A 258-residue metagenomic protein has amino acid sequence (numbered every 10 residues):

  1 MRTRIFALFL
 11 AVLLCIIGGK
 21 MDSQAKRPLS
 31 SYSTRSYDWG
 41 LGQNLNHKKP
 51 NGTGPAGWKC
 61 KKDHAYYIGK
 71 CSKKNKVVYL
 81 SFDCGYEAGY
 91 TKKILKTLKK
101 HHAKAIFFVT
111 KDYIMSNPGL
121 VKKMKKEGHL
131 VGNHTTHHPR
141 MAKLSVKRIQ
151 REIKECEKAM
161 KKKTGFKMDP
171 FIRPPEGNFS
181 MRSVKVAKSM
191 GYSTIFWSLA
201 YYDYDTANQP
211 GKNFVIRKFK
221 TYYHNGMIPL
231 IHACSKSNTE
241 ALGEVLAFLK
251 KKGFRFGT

Functional and structural regions predicted by a protein language model:
R2-D22: Sec-dependent N-terminal signal peptides of Gram-positive bacterial secreted proteins and lipoproteins
G18-S81, Y86-K96, K100-H102, S116 (+2 more regions): N-terminal pre-catalytic segment of deacetylase/amide-hydrolase enzymes
M21, S116, F179, S237-A241: Short phosphate-engaging motifs
K76-V78, A88-Y90, K99-N213, R217-I231: Metal-dependent polysaccharide deacetylase catalytic core of the NodB/CE4 family, i.e., the active-site-bearing domain
K93-L95, V184-K185, L242-G243: Short amphipathic alpha-helical segments
Y223-T258: Catalytic grooves of carbohydrate-active enzymes
